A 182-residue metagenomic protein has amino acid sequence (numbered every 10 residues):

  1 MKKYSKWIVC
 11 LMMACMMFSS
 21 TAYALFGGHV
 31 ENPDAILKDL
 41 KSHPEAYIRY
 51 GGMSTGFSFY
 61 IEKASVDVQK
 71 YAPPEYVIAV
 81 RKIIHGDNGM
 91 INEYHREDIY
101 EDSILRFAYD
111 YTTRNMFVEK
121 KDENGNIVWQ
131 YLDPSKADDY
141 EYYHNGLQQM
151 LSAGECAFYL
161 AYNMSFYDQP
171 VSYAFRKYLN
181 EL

Functional and structural regions predicted by a protein language model:
M1-I8: Bacterial N-terminal signal peptides that target proteins for export
Y4, F18-S19, M164, V171: Intrinsically disordered, low-complexity segments enriched in Ser/Pro/Gly/Ala and basic residues
I8-V9, Y143: Hydrophobic alpha-helical segments and their boundary regions
C10-S19: Bacterial N-terminal signal peptides
S20-A24: Sec/Tat signal peptide C-region and signal peptidase I cleavage site
L25-S103, A108-L182: N-terminal secretory-pathway/extracellular module detecting exported/lumenal segments and adjacent signal-anchor/first
